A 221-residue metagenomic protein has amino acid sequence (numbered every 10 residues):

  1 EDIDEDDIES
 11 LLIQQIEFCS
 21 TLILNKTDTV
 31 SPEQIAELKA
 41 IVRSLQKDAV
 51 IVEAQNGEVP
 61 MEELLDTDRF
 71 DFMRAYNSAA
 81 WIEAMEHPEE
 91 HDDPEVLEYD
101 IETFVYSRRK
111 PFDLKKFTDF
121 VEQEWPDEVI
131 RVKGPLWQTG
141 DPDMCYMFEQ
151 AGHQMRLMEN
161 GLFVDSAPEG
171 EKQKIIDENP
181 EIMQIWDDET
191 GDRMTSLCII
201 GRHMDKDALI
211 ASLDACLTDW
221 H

Functional and structural regions predicted by a protein language model:
E1-E189, T195, M204-K206, A215-H221: C-terminal accessory "lid"/substrate-recognition subdomains
I210: Short, surface-exposed ligand- or partner-binding patches at beta-edge/loop junctions that are enriched in aromatics
